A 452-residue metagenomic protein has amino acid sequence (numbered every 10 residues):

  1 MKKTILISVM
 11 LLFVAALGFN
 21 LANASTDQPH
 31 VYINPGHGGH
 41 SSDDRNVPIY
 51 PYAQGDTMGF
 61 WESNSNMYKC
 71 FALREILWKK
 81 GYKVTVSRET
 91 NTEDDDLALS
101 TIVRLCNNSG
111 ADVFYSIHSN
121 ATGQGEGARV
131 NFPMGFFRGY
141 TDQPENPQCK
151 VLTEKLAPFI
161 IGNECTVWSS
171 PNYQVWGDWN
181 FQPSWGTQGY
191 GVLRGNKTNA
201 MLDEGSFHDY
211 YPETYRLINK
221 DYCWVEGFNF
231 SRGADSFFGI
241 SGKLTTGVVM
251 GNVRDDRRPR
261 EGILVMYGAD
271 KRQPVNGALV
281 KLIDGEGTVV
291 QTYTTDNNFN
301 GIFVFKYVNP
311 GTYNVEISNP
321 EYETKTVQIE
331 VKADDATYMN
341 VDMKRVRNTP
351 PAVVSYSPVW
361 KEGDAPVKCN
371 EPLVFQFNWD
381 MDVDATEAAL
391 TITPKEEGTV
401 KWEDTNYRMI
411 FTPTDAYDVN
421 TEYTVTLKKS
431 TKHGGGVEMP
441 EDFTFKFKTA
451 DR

Functional and structural regions predicted by a protein language model:
S25-L105, S109: Active-site histidine-acidic residue metal-binding/catalytic motifs, centered on HxH/HExxH-like signatures
P29-N34, S41-D43, S116-E126, F136-F137 (+1 more regions): Active-site-adjacent mobile loop/cap segments within catalytic or ligand-binding domains
G247-D255, M266, V341: A short, amphipathic beta-strand motif
V265-M266, A278-I283, V315, A388-L390: Hydrophobic beta-strand segments
A269, Q273-G277, K281-I302, Y307 (+1 more regions): Short, acidic Ser/Thr/Gly-rich low-complexity loop/linker segments typical of extracellular and cell-surface proteins
G301, P310-E321: A short, solvent-exposed beta-strand micro-motif common in secreted/extracellular proteins
K325-T349: Extracellular beta-sheet/turn segments enriched in Thr/Pro/Gly and aliphatic residues
R347-R452: Acidic, low-complexity Ser/Thr/Gly/Pro-rich repeat segments typical of extracellular/periplasmic and surface-exposed
